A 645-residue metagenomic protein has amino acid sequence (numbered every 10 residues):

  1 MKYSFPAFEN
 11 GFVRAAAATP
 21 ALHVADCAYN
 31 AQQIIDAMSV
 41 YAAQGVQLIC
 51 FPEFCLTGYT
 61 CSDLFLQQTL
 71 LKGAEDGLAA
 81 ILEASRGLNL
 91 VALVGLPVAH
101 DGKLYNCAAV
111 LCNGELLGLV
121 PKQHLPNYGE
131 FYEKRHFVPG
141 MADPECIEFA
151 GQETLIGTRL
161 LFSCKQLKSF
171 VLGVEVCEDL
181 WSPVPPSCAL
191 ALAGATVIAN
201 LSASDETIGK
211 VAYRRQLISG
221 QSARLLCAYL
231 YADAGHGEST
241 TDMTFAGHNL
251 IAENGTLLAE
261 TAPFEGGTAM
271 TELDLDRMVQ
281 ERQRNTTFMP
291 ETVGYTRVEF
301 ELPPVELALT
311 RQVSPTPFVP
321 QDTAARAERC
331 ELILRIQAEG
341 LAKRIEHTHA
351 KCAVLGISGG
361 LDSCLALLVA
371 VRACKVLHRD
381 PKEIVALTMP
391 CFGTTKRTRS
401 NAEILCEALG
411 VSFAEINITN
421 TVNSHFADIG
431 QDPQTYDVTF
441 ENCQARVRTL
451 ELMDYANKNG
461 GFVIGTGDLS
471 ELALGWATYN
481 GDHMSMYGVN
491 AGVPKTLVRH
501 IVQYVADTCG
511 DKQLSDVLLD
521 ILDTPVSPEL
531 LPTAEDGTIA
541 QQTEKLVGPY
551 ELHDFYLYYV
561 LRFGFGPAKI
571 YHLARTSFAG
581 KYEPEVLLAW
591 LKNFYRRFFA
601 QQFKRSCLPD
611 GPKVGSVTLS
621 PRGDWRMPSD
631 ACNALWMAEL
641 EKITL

Functional and structural regions predicted by a protein language model:
M1-V354, R372-P381: Enzyme catalytic cores with a strong preference for nitrogen-chemistry domains
V13-R14, N30, K168-F170, C227 (+5 more regions): ATP/NTP-dependent adenylation/nucleotidyl-transfer catalytic domains that generate, transfer, or process NMP-activated
